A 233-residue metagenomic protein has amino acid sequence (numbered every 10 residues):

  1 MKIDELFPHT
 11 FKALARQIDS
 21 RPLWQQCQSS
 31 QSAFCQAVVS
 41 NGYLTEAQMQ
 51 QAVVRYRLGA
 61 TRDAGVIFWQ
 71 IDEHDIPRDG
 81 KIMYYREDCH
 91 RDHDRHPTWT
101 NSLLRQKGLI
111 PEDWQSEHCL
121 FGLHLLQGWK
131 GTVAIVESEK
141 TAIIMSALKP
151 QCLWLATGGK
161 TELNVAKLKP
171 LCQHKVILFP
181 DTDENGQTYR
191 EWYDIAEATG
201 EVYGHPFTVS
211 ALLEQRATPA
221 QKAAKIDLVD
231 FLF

Functional and structural regions predicted by a protein language model:
M1-R78, L126-Q127: TOPRIM metal-binding catalytic domain and adjacent DNA-binding surface shared by DnaG-type primases
E5, A13, P22, S102-L103 (+4 more regions): Acidic/proline-rich low-complexity IDRs
F11, A15, V53-R55, T61 (+8 more regions): Compositionally biased, low-complexity repeat tracts
T61, I67-C172: Phosphate-handling DNA/RNA-contact segment within nucleic-acid enzymes
H90, K130-V133, E139-F233: TOPRIM fold recognition
